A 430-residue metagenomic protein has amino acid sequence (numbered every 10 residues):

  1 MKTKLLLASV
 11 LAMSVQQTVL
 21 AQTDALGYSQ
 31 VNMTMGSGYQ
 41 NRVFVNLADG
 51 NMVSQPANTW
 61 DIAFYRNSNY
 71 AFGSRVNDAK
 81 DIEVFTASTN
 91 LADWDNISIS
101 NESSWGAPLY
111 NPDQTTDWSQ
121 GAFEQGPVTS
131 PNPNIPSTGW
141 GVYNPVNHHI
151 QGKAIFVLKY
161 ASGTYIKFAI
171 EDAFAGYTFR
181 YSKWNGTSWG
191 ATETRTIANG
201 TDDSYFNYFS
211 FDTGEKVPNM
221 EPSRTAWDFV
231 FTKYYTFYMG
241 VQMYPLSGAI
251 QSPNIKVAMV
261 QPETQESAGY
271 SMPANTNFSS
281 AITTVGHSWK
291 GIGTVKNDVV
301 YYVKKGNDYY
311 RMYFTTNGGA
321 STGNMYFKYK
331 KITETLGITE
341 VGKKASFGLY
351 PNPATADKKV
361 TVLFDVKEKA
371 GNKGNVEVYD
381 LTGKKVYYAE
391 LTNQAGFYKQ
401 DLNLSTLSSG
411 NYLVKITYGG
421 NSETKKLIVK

Functional and structural regions predicted by a protein language model:
M1-L5, V429-K430: Positively charged n-region of N-terminal signal peptides that target proteins for export
L5-S14: Sec-dependent N-terminal signal peptides
V15-A21: Sec/Tat signal peptide C-region and signal peptidase I cleavage site
Q22-T335: Surface-exposed, beta-sheet-biased, low-hydrophobicity segments with strongly acidic/polar composition
K330-Y350, A356, V362-L363, K367-K369: Residue-level detector of functionally pivotal "anchor" positions at catalytic/ligand-binding pockets or at interdomain
V378-V386, Y412: Short, glycine-anchored, charge-dense loop/turn motifs used at functional sites
E390-G419: Short, surface-exposed loop/turn motifs with a glycine/proline- and acidic-biased composition
E423-V429: Edge beta-strands of extracellular beta-sandwich domains
